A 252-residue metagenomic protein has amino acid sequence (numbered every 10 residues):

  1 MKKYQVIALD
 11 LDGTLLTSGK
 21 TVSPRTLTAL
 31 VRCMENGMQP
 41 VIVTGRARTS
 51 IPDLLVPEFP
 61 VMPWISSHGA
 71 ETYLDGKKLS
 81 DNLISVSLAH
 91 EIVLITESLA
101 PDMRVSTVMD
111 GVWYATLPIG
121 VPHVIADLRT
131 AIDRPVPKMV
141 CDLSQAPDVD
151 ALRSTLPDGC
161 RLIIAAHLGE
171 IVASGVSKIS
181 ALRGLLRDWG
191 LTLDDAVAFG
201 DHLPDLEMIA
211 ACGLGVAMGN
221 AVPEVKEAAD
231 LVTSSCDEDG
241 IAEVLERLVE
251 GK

Functional and structural regions predicted by a protein language model:
K2-V6, S23, I171-V172, I179-K252: Mg2+-dependent phosphoryl-transfer enzymes with acidic/Ser/Thr/Gly-rich catalytic loops
D10: Active-site residues of response regulator receiver
G19-G120: Active-site phosphate-binding/coordination module
G37-V41, P60-M62, P137-M139, D194-A196 (+2 more regions): Short active-site oxyanion
P57-P60, H68, T155-D158, A211-C212 (+1 more regions): Short, structured coil segments at secondary-structure junctions
V61-S67, N82, R161-I163, G215-G219 (+1 more regions): Short hydrophobic/aromatic-enriched beta-strand-loop microsegments
I95, L99-A211, N220: Conserved acidic, metal-coordinating active-site core of Asp-based, Mg2+-dependent phosphoryl-transfer enzymes
